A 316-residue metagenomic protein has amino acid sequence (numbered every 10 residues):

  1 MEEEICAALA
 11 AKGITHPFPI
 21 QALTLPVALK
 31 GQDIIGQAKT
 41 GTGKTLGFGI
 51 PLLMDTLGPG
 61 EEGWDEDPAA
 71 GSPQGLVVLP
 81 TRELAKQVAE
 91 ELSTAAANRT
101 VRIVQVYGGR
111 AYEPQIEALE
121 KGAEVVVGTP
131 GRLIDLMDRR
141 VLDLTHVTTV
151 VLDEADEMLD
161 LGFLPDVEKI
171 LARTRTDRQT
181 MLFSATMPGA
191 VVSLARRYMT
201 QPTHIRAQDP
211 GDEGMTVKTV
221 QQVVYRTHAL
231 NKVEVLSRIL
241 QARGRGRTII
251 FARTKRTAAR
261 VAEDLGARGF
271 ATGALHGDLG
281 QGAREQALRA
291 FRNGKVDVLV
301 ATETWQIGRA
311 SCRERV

Functional and structural regions predicted by a protein language model:
M1-R315: Conserved helicase RecA-like core
